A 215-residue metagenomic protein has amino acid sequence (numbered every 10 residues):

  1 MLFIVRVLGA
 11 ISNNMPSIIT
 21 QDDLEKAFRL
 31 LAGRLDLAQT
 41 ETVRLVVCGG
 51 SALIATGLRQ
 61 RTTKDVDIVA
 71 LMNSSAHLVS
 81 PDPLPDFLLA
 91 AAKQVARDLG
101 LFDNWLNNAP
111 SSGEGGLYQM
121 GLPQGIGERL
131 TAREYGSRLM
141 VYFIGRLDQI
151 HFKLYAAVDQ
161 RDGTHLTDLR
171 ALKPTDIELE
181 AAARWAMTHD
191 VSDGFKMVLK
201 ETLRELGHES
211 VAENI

Functional and structural regions predicted by a protein language model:
L2-I215: Compositionally biased terminal segments of proteins
